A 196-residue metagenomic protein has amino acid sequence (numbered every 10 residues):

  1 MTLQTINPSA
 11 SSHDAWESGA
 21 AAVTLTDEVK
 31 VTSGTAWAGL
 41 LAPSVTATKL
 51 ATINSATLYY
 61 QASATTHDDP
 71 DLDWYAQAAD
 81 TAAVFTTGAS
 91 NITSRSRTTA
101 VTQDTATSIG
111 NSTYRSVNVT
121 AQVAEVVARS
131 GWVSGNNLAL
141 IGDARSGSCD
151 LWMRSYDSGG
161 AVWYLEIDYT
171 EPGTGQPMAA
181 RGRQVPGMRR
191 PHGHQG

Functional and structural regions predicted by a protein language model:
L3-A10, V126-G182: Proprotein-processing/basic-patch segments
L3-V23, A62-S134: Beta-strand-rich interaction/scaffold domains
A15-T65: A short beta-strand-loop element at or near the start of a globular domain
W37-G39, D68-P70, T113, N136 (+1 more regions): Residues that flank catalytic or metal-binding motifs in active/ligand-binding sites
A42-P43, A56-L58, W74, V117 (+2 more regions): Residue-level detector of buried hydrophobic side-chain packing in well-ordered secondary-structure elements
A47, A62, A121-V123, A144 (+1 more regions): Short, flexible loop/turn elements at secondary-structure junctions
S55, E171-G196: Intrinsically disordered, compositionally biased repeat/linker segments
T57, A62, A76-A78, A144 (+1 more regions): A mature extracytoplasmic/lumenal domain signature
